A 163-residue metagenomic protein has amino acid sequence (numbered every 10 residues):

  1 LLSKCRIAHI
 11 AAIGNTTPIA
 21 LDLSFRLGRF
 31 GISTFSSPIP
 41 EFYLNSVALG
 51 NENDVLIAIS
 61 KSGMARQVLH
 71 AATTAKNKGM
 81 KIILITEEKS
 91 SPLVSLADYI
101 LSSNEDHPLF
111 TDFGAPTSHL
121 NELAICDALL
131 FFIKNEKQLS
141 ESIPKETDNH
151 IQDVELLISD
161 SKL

Functional and structural regions predicted by a protein language model:
S3-A124, A128-K137: Glycine-rich phosphate-binding loops that contact phosphosugars or nucleotide phosphates
P92, I133-L163: Internal, active-site/partner-interface "lid" segment
